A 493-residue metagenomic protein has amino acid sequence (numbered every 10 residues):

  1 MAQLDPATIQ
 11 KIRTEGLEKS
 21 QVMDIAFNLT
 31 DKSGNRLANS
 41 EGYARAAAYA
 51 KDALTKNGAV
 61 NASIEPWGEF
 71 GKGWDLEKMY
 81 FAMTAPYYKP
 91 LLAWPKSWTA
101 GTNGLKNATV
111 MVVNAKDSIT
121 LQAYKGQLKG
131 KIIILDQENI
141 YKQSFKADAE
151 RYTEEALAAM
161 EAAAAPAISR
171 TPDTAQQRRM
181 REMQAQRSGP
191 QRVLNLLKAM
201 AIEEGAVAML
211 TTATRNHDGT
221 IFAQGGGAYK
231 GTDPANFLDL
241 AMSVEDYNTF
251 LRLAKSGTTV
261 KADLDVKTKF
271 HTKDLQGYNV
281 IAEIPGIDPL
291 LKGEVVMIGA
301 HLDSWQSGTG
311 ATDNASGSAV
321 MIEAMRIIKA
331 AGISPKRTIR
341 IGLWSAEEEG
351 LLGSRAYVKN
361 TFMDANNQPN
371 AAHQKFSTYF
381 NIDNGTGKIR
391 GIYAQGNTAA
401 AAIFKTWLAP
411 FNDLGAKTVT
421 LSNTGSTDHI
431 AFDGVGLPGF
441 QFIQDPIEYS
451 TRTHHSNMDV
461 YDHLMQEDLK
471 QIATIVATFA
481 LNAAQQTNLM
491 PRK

Functional and structural regions predicted by a protein language model:
M1-Y43, D52, K56-N57, I221-F222 (+2 more regions): N-terminal hydrophobic or amphipathic helices/low-complexity stretches enriched in small/hydrophobic/Pro/Gly
D5, F27, D31, N35-D173: Noncatalytic luminal/extracellular "stalk/propeptide" segments of secretory-pathway proteins
P6-I9, M23-A26, T30, G34 (+17 more regions): Extracytoplasmic/secreted envelope proteins and their assembly/folding machinery, especially bacterial periplasmic
P6-T8, S97-Q122, G126, G227-A311 (+2 more regions): Soluble metallo-hydrolase cores and metallopeptidase-like ectodomains found primarily in the secretory/periplasmic
I9-L17, D31-E41, M79, G101 (+11 more regions): Second-shell loop/turn segments in exported
I25-N28, S63-I64, V112, I132-D136 (+12 more regions): Structural recognition of the beta-strand scaffold that forms the well-ordered cores of secreted hydrolase catalytic
R178-Q186, P190-Q191, K198, I202 (+4 more regions): Active-site-adjacent substrate-binding region of metalloamidase/peptidase-like peptide-processing proteins
L196, N279, S304-I403: Acidic/histidine-rich catalytic neighborhood of metal-dependent amide-processing enzymes
